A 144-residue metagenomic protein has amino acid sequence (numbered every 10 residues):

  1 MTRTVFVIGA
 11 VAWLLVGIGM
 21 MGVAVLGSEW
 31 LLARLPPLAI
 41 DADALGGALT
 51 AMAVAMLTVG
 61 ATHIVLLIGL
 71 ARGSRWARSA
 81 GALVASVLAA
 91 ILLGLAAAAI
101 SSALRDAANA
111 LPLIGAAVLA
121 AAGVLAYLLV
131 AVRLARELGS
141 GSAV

Functional and structural regions predicted by a protein language model:
M1-V144: Topology signature of small-to-medium multi-pass alpha-helical membrane proteins
